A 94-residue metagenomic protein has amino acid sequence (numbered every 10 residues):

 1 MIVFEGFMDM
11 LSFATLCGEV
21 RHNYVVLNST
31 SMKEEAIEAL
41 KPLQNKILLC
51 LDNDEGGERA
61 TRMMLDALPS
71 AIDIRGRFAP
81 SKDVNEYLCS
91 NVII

Functional and structural regions predicted by a protein language model:
M1-E5, L49: Conserved Lys-Pro-Asp/Glu-containing loop-to-beta segment of HAD-superfamily phosphomonoesterases, centered on
E5-M8, N53: Helix N-cap/beta->alpha junction signal
T15-I94: TOPRIM fold recognition
